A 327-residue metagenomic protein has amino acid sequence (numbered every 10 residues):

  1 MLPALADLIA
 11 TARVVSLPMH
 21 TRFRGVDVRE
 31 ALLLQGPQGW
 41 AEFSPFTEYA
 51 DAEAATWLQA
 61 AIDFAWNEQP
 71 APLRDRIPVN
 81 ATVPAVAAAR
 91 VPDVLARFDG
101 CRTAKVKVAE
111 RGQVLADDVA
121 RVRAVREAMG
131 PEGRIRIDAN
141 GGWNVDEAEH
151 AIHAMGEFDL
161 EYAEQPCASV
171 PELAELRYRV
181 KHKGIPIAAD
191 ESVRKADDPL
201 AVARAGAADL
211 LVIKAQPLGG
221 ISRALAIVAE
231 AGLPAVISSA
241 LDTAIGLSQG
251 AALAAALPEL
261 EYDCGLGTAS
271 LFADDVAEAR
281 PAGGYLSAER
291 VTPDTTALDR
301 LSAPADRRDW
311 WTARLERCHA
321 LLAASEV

Functional and structural regions predicted by a protein language model:
M1-R13, L17-R29, W40-P45, D242-V327: Flexible C-terminal active-site loop/helix
A10-A12, I77, C101, E132-G133 (+4 more regions): A structural micro-motif
V14-G25, D75-V91, K107-E110, D138-V145 (+1 more regions): Active-site mouth loops of central-metabolism enzymes
H20-I77, G100: Conserved N-terminal beta1-alpha1 strand-loop-helix module at the mouth
E42-D51, R102-R123: Glycine-rich, proline-tolerant flexible connector loops at the mouths of alpha/beta enzymes
A61-E68, A128, A231, L253-L260 (+1 more regions): Change "in soluble alpha/beta enzymes" to "in soluble alpha/beta proteins
A65-E68, A81-R97, R111-G112, V119-A124: Short, charged beta->alpha transition segments
R111-A254, A273-P281: Catalytic core of soluble alpha/beta enzymes
